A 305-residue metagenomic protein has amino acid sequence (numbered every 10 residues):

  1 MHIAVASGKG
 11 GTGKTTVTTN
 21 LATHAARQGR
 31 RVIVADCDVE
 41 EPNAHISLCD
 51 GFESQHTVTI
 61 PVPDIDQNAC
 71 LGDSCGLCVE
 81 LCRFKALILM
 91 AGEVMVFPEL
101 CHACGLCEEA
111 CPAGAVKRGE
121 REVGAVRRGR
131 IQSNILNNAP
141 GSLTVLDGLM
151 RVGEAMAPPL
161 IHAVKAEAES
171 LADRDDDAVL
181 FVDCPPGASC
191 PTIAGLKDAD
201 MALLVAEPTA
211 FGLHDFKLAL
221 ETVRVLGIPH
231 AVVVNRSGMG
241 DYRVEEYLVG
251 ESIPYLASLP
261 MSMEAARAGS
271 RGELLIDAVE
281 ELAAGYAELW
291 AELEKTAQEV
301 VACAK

Functional and structural regions predicted by a protein language model:
M1-A26: Walker A (P-loop) phosphate-binding motif
L21, A25-Q28, C49-S74, E80 (+1 more regions): Ferredoxin-like iron-sulfur electron-transfer modules
R30-A44: Short beta-strand-centered segment that lines the nucleotide-binding/catalytic pocket of NTP-utilizing
C37-D38, D147-V152, M156, A163-P191: Switch II (G3) loop of P-loop NTPases
V39-E41, G187, T209-A210, S237-G240 (+1 more regions): Conserved nucleotide-binding/hydrolysis micro-motifs of P-loop NTPases
E40-P61, R130-N138: P-loop NTPase switch/communication element
S189-A210, F216: Inter-motif core of Ras-like GTPase G domains
T222-K305: C-terminal lobe/tail of nucleotide-utilizing enzymes
